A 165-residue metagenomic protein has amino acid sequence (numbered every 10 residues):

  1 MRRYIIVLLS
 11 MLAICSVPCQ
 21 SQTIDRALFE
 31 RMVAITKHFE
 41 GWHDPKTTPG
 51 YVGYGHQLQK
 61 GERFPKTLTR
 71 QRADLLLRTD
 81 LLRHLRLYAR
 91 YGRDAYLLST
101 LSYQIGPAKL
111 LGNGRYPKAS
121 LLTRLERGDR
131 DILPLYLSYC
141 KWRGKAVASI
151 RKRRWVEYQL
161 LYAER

Functional and structural regions predicted by a protein language model:
M1-Y4: Positively charged n-region of N-terminal signal peptides that target proteins for export
V7-C15: Bacterial N-terminal signal peptides
C19-H43, H56-K60, L68-L87, A108-R165: Long, amphipathic alpha-helical surface segments
R31, T47-P49, R93: Extracytoplasmic
T48-V52, H56: Early exported N-terminus immediately downstream of N-terminal targeting peptides
G50, G61-E62: A short, structured beta-strand/loop element
Y88-A95: Structural motif
A95-K109: Short N-proximal segments of mature Sec-exported proteins
